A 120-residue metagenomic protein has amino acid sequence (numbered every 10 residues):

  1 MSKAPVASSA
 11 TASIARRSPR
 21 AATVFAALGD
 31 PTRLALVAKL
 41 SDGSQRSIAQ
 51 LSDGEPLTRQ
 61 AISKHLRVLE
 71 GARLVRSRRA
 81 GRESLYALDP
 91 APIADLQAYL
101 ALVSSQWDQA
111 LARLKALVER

Functional and structural regions predicted by a protein language model:
S2, T11, R16-Q60, E83-Q97: N-terminal helix-turn-helix DNA-binding core of bacterial DNA-binding proteins
D53, K64, E70-G71: Alpha-helical residues within the helix-turn-helix
E70-G81, L85-A87: Beta-hairpin "wing" of winged helix-turn-helix
D89-L117: C-terminal structural segments of small proteins and small subunits
